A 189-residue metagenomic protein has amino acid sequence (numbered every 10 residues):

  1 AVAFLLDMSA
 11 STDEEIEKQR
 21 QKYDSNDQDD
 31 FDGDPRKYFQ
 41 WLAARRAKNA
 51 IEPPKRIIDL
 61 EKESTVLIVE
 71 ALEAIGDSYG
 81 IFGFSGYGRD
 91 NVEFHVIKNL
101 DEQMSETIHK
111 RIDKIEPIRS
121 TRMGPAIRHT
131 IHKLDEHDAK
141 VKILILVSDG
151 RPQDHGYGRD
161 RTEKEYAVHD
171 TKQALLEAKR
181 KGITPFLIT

Functional and structural regions predicted by a protein language model:
A1-T189: Acidic, glycine-rich A-domain
